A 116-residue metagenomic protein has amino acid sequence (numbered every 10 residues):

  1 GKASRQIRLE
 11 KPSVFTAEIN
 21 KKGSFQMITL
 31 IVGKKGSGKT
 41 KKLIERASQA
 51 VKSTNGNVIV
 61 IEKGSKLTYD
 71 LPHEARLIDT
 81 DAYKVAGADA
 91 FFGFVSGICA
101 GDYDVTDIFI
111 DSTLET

Functional and structural regions predicted by a protein language model:
K2-Q26: Short, Lys/Arg-enriched N-terminal segments with co-localized hydrophobic residues within the first ~10-30 amino acids
F15, F25, F91-F94, F109: Phenylalanine-focused residue identity feature
M27-C99: Conserved P-loop
F94-T116: Mid-chain, well-packed structural core segment of small domains
